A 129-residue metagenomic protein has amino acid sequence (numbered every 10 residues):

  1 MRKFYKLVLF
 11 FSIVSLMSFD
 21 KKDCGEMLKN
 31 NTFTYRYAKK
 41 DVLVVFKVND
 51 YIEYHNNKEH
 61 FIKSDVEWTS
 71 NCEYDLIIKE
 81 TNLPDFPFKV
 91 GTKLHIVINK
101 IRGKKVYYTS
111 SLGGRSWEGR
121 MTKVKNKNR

Functional and structural regions predicted by a protein language model:
M1-G25: Bacterial Sec-dependent N-terminal signal peptides
K22-K39: Tryptophan-anchored aromatic micro-motifs
T32-Y37, Y51-N56, I78-E80, Y107-L112: Short beta-strand segments that buttress and anchor functional surface loops
K39-D41, E59-S64, G91-L94, S116-G119: Short, surface-exposed coil-to-beta transition loops
D41-T69: N-terminal glycine/threonine-rich, aromatic-flanked beta-hairpin/loop signature
D65-E73, I98-K105, K123-R129: A short, structured loop/turn motif at beta-sheet edges
L76-I101: An anionic, turn-rich surface loop/hairpin at beta-sheet edges that serves as a generic interaction/coordination patch
V97-N99, V106-R120: Short, exposed beta-strand-loop hairpins at the edges of beta-sheets in extracellular/periplasmic proteins
